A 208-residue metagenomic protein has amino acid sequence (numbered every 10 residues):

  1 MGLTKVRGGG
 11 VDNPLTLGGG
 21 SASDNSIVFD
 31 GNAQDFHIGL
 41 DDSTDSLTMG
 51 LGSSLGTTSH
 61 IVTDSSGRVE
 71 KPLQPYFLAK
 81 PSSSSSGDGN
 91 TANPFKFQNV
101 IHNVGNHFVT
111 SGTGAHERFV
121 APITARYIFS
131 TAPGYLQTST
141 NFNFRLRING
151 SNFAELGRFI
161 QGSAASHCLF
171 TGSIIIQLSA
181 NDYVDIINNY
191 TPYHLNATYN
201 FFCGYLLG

Functional and structural regions predicted by a protein language model:
G2-T58, P75, S83-S85, S139-R147: Self-maturation zones of extracellular/virion spikes and adhesins
I38, D64-G208: Extracellular jelly-roll beta-sandwich "head" domains, especially the C-terminal globular C1q domain
